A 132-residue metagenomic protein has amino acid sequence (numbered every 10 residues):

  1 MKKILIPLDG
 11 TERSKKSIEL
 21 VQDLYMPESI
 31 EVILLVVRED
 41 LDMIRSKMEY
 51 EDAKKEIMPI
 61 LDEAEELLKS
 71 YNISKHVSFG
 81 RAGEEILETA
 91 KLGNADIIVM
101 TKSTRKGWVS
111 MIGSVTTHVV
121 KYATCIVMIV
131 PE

Functional and structural regions predicted by a protein language model:
K2-E51: Small/aliphatic-rich secondary-structure junction motif
S14, A53, I57, I112-T116: Short, conserved glycine- and acidic-residue-centered signature motifs in active-site or ligand-binding loops
L20, D52-A64, E85: Short, solvent-exposed amphipathic alpha-helices that sit in or adjacent to ligand/effector-binding or catalytic
D23-M26, E66, K91-L92, K121: Solvent-exposed polar/charged
I33-L35, S74-S78, M128: General small-molecule cofactor/ligand-binding pocket signal
K69-I98: Structural beta-alpha unit
K91-E132: Gly/Ser-rich helix-loop-strand patches that form or flank binding pockets for ribonucleotide-derived cofactors
